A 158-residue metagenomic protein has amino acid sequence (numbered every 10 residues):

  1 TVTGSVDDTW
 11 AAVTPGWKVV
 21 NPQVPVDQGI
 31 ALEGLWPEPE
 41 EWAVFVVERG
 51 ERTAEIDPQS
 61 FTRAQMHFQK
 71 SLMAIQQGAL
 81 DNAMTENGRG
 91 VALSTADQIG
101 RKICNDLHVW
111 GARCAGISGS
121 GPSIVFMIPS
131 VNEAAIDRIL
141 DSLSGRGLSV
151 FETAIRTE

Functional and structural regions predicted by a protein language model:
T1-H108, P129-E158: ATP-dependent small-molecule kinase catalytic core of the GHMP/sugar-kinase superfamily and closely related
M84-T85, I117-G119: Short beta-strands and strand-loop turn motifs
C104-H108, S118-V125: Small/polar glycine-rich anion-binding or flexible loop at a beta-alpha turn
G111-G116, S149: A short linear hydrophobic-aromatic micro-motif
R113, S123-S130: Short, amphipathic C-terminal "tail helix"
